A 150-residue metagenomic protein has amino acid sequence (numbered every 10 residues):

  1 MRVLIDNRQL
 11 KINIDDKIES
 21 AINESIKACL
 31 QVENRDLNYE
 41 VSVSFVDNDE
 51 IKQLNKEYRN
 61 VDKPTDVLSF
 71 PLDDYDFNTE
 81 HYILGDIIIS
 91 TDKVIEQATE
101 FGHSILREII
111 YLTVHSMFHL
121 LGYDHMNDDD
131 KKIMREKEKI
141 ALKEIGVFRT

Functional and structural regions predicted by a protein language model:
M1-R107, L120-T150: An acidic/histidine-cluster motif and surrounding catalytic segment that typifies divalent-metal-assisted enzyme active
L112, S116-L120: Catalytic glutamate of the conserved HExxH
